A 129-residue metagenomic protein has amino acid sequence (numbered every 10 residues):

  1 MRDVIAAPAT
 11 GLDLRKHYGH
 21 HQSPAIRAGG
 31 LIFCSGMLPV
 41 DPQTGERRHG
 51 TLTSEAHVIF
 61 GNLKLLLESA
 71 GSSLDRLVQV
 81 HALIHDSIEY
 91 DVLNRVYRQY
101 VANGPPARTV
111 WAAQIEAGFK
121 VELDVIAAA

Functional and structural regions predicted by a protein language model:
M1-G61, L65-V78, I84-A129: N-terminal presequence-like segments and the immediate start of the first folded domain
